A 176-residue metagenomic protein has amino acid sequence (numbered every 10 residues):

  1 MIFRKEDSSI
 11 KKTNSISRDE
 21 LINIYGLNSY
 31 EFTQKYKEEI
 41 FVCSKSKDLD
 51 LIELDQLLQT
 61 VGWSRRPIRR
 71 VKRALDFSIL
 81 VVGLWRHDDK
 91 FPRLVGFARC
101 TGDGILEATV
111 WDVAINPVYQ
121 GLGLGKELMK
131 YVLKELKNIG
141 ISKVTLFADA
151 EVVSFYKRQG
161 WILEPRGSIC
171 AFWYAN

Functional and structural regions predicted by a protein language model:
K11-R69, G167: Short amphipathic alpha-helix that is part of the acyltransferase structural core
L27, F147, K157, I162-N176: Conserved catalytic-core motifs of GNAT/GCN5-like acyltransferases
R66-I115: A conserved beta-strand-loop-helix scaffold within acyl/acetyltransferase catalytic domains
L106, S142, I162: Short acidic/polar active-site loop segments enriched in Thr and Asp
Y119, G123-L128: Conserved acetyl-CoA pyrophosphate-binding loop and the N-cap/start of the following alpha-helix in GNAT-like
M129, K134-D149: Conserved GNAT acetyl-CoA-binding A-motif
